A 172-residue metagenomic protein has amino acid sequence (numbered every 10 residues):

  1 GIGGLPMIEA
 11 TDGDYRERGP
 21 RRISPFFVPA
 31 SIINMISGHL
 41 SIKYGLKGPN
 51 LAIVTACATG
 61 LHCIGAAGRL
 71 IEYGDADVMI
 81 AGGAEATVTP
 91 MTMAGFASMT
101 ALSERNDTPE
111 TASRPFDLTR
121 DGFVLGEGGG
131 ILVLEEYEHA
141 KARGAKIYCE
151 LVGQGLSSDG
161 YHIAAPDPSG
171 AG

Functional and structural regions predicted by a protein language model:
G1-I2, R16, P168-G172: Short, intrinsically disordered, charge-balanced linker/junction segments flanking boundaries in proteins
I2-G3, T55-T59, G83-V88, G153-S158: Acidic, glycine-rich active-site loops and adjacent beta-strand->loop/helix elements that engage anionic groups
G4-A66, D75, S98-V124: Conserved catalytic cysteine-centered active-site region of acyl-thioester-dependent Claisen-condensing enzymes
M7-T11, I64, T89-G95, Y161-P166: Short acidic, glycine/serine/threonine-rich loops at helix termini
N50-T55, A76-A84, K146-Q154: Beta-strand segments within the central parallel beta-sheet cores of soluble alpha/beta enzyme folds
A84-T87, M93-A101: Fold-level recognition of mixed alpha/beta catalytic cores in primary-metabolism enzymes, strongest
D107-G172: Condensing-enzyme catalytic core mediating Claisen C-C bond formation in acyl metabolism
